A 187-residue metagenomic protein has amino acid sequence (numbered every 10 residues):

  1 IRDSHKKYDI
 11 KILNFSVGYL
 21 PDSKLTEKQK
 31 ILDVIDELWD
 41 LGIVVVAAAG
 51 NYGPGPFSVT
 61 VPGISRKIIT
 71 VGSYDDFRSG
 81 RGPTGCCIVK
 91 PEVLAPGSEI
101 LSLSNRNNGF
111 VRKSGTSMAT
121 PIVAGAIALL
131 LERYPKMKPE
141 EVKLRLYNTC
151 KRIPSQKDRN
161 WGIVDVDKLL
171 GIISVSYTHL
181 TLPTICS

Functional and structural regions predicted by a protein language model:
I1-S65, C87-I88, N105-T120, D158: Substrate-binding/access-modulating region of protease and related hydrolase catalytic domains
H5, V17, P21, W39 (+8 more regions): Sec/Tat-exported extracytoplasmic proteins
I10-N14, E132-L180: C-terminal subdomain of the subtilisin-like protease fold in secreted/lumenal serine endopeptidases
V17, A49, G72, G82 (+5 more regions): Active-site proximal loops enriched in glycine and acidic residues that flank catalytic Cys/His/Asp and coordinate
D33-D36, I69, A124, A128 (+2 more regions): Solvent-exposed, polar/charged alpha-helical surfaces in well-ordered, non-transmembrane soluble domains, broadly
G63-E132, K136: Extracellular S/T/G-rich loop segment that most often corresponds to the catalytic His/Ser-adjacent loop
H179-S187: Single conserved hydrophobic/aromatic residue that forms the stacking wall/gate of nucleotide- or nucleobase-binding
